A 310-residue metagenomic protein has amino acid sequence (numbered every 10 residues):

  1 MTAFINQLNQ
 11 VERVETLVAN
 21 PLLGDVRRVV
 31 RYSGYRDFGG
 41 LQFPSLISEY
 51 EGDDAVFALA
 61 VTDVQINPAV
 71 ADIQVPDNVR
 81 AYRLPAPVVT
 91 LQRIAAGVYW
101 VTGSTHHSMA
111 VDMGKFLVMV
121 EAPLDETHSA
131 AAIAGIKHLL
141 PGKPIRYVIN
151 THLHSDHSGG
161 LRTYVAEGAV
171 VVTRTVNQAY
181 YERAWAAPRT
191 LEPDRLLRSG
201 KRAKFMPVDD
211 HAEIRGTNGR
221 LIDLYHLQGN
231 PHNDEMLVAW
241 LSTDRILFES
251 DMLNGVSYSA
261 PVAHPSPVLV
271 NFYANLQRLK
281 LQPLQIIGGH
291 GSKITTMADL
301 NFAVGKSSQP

Functional and structural regions predicted by a protein language model:
M1-V75, L237-S242, E249-S250, G255 (+1 more regions): Gly/Pro-enriched, hydrophobic low-complexity segments that function as extracytoplasmic propeptides/linkers
A58-G114, A212: Zn-dependent metallo-beta-lactamase
Q92-H138, M236-G255: Conserved beta-strand hairpin/beta-sheet module of binuclear metal-dependent hydrolase folds, prominently
A122-P123, L153, A169, V176-N177 (+3 more regions): Active-site metal-binding loops of divalent metal-dependent hydrolases
T127-H128, L153-G159, A179-E182, P231-D234 (+2 more regions): Active-site environment of divalent metal-dependent phosphoester hydrolases
T127-V172, R278-Q282: Active-site metal-binding motif and surrounding structural segment of the metallo-beta-lactamase
V176-Q228, R278-K280: Metallo-beta-lactamase
Y273-P310: Divalent-metal (often Zn2+) His-rich catalytic cores of metallo-beta-lactamase-fold enzymes
